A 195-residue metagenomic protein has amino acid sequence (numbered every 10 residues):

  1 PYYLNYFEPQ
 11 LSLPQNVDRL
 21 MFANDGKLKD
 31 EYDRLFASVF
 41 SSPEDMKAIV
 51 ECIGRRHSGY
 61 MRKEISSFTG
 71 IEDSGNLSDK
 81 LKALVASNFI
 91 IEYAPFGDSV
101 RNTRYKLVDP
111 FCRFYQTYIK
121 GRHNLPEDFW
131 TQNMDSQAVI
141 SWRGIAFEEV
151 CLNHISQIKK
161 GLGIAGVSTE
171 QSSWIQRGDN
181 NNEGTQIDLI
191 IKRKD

Functional and structural regions predicted by a protein language model:
P1-R34: Amphipathic alpha-helical "lid/sensor" segments that cap RecA-like P-loop NTPase cores
Y32-S42, E64: Short amphipathic alpha-helical boundary/capping segments
S41-S58: Short amphipathic alpha-helical interface segments
R56-F68: Short acidic, hydrophobic short linear motifs in intrinsically disordered regions
G70-S87: Short amphipathic alpha-helical interaction segments
V85-F96: A short, conserved structural fragment
F96, T103, V108-D195: A cross-kingdom feature that marks ATP-driven nucleic-acid transaction machinery
